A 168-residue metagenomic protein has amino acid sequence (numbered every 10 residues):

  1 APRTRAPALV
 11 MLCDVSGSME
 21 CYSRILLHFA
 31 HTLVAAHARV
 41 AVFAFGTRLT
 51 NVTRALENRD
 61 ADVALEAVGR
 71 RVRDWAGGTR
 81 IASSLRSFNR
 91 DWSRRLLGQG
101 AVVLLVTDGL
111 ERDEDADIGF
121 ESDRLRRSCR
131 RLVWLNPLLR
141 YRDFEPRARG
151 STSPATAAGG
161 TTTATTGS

Functional and structural regions predicted by a protein language model:
A1-L9, E20, R24, H28 (+2 more regions): Acidic, polar low-complexity linker/tail segments
M11, V42-A44, V103-L105, W134-N136: Structural beta-sheet core signal
C13-S16, G100-D113, P154-A157: DG-centered beta-turn motif at the end of beta-strands
C21-Y22, A35, R39-V42, T53-R54 (+3 more regions): Extended hydrophobic-aromatic, low-complexity segments
A36-H37, F43, E57-R59, V106-T107 (+2 more regions): C-terminal structured domains
A44-V68, A148: Short beta-strand-loop
D62-A101: Von Willebrand factor
S122-S168: Von Willebrand factor type A / integrin I
